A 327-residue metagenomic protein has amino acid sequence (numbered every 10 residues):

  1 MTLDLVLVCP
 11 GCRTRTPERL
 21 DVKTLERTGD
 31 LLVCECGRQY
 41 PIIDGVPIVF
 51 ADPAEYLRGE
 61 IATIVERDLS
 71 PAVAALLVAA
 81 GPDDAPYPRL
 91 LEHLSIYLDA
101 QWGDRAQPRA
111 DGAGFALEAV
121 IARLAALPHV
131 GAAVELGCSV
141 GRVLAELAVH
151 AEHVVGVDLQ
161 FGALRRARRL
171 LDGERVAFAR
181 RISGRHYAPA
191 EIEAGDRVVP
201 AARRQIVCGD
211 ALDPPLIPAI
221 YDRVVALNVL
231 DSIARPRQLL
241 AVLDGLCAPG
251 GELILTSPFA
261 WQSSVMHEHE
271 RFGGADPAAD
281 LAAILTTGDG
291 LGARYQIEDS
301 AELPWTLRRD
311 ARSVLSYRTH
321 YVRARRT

Functional and structural regions predicted by a protein language model:
I96-G131: Conserved alpha-helix/loop element of class I SAM-dependent methyltransferases that forms part of the SAM/SAH-binding
V140-H150: Conserved SAM-binding loop of SAM-dependent methyltransferases across substrates and taxa, primarily the Class I
Q160: Conserved SAM/SAH-binding beta-strand->alpha-helix loop
L171-L212: S-adenosyl-L-methionine
S183-G184, M266-S300: Conserved Class I S-adenosyl-L-methionine
L212-V224: A short acidic, Gly/Pro-enriched loop at the edge of an enzyme's catalytic core that lines a small-molecule cofactor
R237-P249: A short glycine-rich, Lys/Arg-flanked "PGG" loop and its adjoining helix->strand segment in the class I
G250-P258: Conserved beta-strand signature within the Rossmann-like core of class I S-adenosyl-L-methionine
